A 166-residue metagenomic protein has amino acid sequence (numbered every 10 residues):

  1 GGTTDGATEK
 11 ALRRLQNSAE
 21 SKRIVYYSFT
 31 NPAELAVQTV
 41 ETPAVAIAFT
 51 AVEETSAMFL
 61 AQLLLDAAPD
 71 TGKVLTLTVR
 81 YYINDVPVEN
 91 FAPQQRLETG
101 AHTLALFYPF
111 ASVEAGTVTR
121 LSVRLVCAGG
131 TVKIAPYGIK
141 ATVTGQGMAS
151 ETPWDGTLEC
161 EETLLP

Functional and structural regions predicted by a protein language model:
A7-P166: Extracellular jelly-roll beta-sandwich "head" domains, especially the C-terminal globular C1q domain
